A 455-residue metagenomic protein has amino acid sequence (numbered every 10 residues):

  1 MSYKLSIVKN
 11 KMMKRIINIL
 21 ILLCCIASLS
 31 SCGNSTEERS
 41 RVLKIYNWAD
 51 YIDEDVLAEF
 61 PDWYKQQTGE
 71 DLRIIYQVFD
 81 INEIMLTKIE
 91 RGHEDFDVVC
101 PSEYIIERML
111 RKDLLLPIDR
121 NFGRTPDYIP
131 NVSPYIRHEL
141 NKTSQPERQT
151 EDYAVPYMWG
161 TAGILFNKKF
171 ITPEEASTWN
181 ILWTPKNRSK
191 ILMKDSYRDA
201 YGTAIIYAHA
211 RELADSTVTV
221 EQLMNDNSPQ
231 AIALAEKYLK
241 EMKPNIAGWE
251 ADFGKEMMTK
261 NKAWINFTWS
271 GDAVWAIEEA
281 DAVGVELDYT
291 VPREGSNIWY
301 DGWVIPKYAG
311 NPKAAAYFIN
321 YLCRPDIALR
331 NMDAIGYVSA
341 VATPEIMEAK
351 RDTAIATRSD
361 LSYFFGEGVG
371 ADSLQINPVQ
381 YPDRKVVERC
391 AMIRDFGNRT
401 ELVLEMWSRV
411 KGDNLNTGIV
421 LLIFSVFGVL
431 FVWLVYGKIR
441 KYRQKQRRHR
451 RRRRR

Functional and structural regions predicted by a protein language model:
K14-L22: Sec-dependent signal peptide recognition, specifically the positively charged N-region followed immediately by
S30-S31: C-terminal motif of bacterial Sec signal peptides marking the signal peptidase cleavage site
S35-K112, G412-I419: Early extracytoplasmic/lumenal segment of secretory-pathway proteins
N47, Y51-E54, L110-K262: Extracytoplasmic ligand-binding site segments that recognize negatively charged/polar headgroups
A58, D80-P117, D127-T150, V274-A280: Pocket-flanking alpha-helical
P244-Y308: Extracytoplasmic/periplasmic substrate-binding proteins
P306-V387: Mature extracytoplasmic/periplasmic domains
S373-R455: Conserved C-terminal helix/tail region of periplasmic/extracytoplasmic solute-binding proteins
